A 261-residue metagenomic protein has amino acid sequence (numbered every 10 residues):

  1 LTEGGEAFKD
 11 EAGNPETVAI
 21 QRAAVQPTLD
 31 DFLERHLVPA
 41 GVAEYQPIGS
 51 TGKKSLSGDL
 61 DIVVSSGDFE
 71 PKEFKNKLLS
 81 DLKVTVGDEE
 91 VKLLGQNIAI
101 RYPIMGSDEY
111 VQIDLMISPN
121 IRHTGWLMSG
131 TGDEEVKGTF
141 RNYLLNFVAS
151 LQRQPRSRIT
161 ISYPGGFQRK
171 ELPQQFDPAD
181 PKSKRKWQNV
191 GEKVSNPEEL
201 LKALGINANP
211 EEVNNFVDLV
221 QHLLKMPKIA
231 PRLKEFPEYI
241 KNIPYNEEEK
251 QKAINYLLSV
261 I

Functional and structural regions predicted by a protein language model:
L1-P47: Helical scaffold of the NTase/Pol beta-like nucleotidyltransferase catalytic core
E3-G5, G49, L94-N97, G165-G166: Glycine-centered flexibility motif
D10, N14-Q26, D68, F74 (+5 more regions): General structural signal for secondary-structure boundaries
N14-F32, V64-Q112: Metal-dependent nucleotidyltransferase catalytic core
D30-K72: Active-site nucleotide-donor binding segment shared across nucleotidyl transfer reactions
V38-A43, K83-G87, A149-I159: Structural alpha-beta junctions
I100-I261: Catalytic cores of NTP-dependent nucleotidyl/adenyl transfer enzymes across multiple folds
